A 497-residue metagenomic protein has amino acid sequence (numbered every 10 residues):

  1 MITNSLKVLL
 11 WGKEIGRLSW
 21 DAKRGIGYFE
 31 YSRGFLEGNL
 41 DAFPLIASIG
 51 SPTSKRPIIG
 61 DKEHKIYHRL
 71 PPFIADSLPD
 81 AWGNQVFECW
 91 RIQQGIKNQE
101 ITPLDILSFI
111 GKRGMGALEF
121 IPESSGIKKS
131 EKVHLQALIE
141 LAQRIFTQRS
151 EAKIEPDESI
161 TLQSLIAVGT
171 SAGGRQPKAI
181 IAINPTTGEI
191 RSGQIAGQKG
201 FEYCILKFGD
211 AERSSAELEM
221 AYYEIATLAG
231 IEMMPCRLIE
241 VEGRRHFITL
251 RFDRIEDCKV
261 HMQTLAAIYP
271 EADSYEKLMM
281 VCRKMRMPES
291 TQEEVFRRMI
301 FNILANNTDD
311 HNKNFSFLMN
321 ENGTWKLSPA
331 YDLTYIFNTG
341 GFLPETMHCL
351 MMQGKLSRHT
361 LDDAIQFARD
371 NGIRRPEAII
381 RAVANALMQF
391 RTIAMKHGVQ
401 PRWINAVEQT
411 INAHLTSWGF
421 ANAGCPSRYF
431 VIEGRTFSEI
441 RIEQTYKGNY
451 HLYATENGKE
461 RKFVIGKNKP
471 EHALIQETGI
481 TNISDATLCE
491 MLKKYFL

Functional and structural regions predicted by a protein language model:
M1-N312, S316-N422, K493-F496: Phosphate/dinucleotide-binding and metal-coordinating scaffold of catalytic cores in nucleotide-dependent enzymes
G12, G25, G188, G243 (+6 more regions): Intrinsic-disorder/low-complexity loop/linker signature
E30-F35, R251-D253, E433-R435, Y453-E460: Secondary-structure transition/turn motif
F420, R435-F437, I480-N482, A486: Short glycine-aromatic motifs
A423-N457: Amphipathic, interaction-prone secondary-structure segments
E460-L497: Mixed-charge, Lys/Arg-enriched low-complexity segments
